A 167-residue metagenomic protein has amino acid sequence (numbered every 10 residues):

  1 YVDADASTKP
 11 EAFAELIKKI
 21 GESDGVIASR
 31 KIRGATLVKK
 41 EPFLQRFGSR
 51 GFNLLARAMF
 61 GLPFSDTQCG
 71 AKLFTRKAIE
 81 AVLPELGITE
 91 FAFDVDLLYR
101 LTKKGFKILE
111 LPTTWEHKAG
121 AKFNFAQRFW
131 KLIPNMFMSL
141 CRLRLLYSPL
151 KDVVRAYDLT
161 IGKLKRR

Functional and structural regions predicted by a protein language model:
Y1-S7: Short beta-strand-to-loop acidic/aromatic patch adjacent to the donor-nucleotide binding site
V2, S29, T114: Conserved residues at the C-terminal ends of beta-strands
D5, V26, T75, L101 (+1 more regions): Residue-level signature of catalytic and energy-coupling elements of molecular machines, predominantly ATP/GTP-dependent
S7-K9, R33, L98-R100: General alpha-helical segment detector with a strong preference for membrane-spanning helices and helix-boundary regions
P10-F91, K118-F137: Acceptor/aglycone-binding surface of glycosyltransferases and processive sugar-polymer synthases
E15, G61, E85-R167: Hydrophobic helical membrane-anchoring modules
